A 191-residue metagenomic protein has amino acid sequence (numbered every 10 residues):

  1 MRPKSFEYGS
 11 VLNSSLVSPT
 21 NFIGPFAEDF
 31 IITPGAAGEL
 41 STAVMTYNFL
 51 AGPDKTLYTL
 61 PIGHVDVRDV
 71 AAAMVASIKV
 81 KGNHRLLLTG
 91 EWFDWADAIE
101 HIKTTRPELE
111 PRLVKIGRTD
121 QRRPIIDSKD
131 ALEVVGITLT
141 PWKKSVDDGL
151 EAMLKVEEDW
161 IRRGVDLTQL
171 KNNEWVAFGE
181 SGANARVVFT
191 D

Functional and structural regions predicted by a protein language model:
M1-V17: Active-site Tyr-X1-5-Lys
R2, M74, A131-L132: Structural element of the ATP-grasp superfamily
G9-V11, G24-T42, A76-L86: Glycine/proline-rich active-site loop of Rossmann-fold NAD(P)-dependent oxidoreductases
S14-L16, H64, R85: Conserved beta-strand scaffold positions in the cores of enzyme catalytic domains, especially in NTP/NDP-utilizing
P19-P25, E91: Proline-glycine-enriched beta-turn/loop adjacent to the NAD(P) cofactor-binding site in Rossmann-like oxidoreductases
P25, I32-V65: A conserved pocket-lining segment of Rossmann-fold NAD(P)-dependent short-chain dehydrogenase/reductase
L60-P61, D69-R118, W142-K143, D148-M153 (+1 more regions): Mid/C-terminal beta-alpha module of Rossmann-like enzyme folds, strongest in SDR-family dehydrogenases/epimerases
G117-T138: Conserved C-terminal active-site "lid" loop/helix of NAD(P)H-dependent oxidoreductases that clamps the redox cofactor
